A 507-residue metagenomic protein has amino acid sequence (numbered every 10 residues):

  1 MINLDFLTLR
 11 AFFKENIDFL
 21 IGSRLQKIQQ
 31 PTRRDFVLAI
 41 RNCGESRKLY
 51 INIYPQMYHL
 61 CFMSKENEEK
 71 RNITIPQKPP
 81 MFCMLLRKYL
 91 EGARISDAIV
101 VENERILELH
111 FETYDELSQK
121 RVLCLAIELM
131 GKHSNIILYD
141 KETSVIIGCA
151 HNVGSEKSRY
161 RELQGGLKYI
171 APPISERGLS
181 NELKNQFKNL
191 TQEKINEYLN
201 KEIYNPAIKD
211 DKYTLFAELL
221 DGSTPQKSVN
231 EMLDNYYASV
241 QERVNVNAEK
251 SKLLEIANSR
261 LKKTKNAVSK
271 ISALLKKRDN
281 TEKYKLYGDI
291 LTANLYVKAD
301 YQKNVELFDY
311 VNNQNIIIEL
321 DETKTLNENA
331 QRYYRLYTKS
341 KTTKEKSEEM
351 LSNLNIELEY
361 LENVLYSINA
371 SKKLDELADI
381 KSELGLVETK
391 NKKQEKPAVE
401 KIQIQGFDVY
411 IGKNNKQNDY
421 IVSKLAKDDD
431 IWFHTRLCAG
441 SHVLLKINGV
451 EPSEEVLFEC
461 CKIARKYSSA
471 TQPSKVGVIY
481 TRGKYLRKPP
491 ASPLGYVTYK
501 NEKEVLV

Functional and structural regions predicted by a protein language model:
M1-V507: Extended, highly charged segments
